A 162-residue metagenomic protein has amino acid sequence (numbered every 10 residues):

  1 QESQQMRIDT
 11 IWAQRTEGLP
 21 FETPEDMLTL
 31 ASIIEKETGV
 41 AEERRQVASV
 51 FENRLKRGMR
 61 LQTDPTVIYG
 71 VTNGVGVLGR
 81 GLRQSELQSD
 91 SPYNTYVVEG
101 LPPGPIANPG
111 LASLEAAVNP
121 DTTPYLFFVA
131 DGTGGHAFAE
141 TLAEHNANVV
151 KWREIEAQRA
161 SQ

Functional and structural regions predicted by a protein language model:
Q1-Q162: Bacterial extracytoplasmic/cell-wall-associated proteins, especially those involved in peptidoglycan
